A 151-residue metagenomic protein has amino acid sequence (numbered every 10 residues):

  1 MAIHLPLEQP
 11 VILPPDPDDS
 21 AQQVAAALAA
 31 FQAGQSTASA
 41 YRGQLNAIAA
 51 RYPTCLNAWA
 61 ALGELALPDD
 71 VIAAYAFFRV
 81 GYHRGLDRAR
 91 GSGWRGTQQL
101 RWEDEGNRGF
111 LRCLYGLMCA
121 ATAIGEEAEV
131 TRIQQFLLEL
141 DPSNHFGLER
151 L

Functional and structural regions predicted by a protein language model:
M1-N57, A61-W94, T122-L151: N-terminal alpha-helical interaction modules that lie
A40-G43, G109-C113: Alpha-helix N-cap/N′ positions at the starts of helices
A50, R101-G106: Solvent-exposed loop and edge beta-strand segments that line ligand/cofactor-binding and catalytic clefts
L56, D104-N107, L111: Start-of-helix signal in alpha-solenoid helical-repeat scaffolds, especially tetratricopeptide repeats
L62, F110, L117-A120: Structural register within alpha-helical repeat arrays
